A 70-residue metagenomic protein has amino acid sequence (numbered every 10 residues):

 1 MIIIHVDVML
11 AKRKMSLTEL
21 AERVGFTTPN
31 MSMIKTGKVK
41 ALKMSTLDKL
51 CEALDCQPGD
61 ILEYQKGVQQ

Functional and structural regions predicted by a protein language model:
M1-M15: A short, Lys/Arg-rich alpha-helix, primarily the initiator
D7, T18, D48: Residues within the helices of the helix-turn-helix
V8, M33, L62-Q70: Short, charged recognition helix plus adjacent turn of helix-turn-helix-like nucleic-acid-binding domains
L10, A21, C51: The alpha-helix within a helix-turn-helix
A11, G25, T36, K66: Residue-level detection of the helix-turn-helix DNA-binding "recognition helix"
M15, L42-S45: Residue-level signal for the short linker/turn that defines the boundary of a DNA-recognition helix
M15-M33: Short alpha-helical DNA-recognition segment
S45-D60: DNA major-groove recognition helix of helix-turn-helix/homeodomain DNA-binding modules
